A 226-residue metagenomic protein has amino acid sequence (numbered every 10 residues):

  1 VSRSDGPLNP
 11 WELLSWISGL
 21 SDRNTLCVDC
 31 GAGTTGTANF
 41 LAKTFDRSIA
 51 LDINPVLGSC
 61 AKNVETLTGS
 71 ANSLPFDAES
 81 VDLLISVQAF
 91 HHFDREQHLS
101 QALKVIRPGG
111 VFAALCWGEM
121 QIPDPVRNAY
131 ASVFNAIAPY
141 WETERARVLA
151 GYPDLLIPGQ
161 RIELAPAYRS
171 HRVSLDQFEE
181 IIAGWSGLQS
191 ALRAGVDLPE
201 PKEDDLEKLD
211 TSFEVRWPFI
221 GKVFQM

Functional and structural regions predicted by a protein language model:
G6-T25: Conserved alpha-helix/loop element of class I SAM-dependent methyltransferases that forms part of the SAM/SAH-binding
V28, G33-S73: Class I SAM-dependent methyltransferase SAM/SAH-binding core
N72-L83: A short acidic, Gly/Pro-enriched loop at the edge of an enzyme's catalytic core that lines a small-molecule cofactor
S86-V87, R95: A short beta-strand submotif of the Rossmann-like class I SAM-dependent methyltransferase core that lines
F93-A102: A short, conserved alpha-helix within the catalytic core of class I
L103, R107-H171: Conserved catalytic/acceptor-binding region of the Class I
G151-M226: Conserved Class I S-adenosyl-L-methionine
